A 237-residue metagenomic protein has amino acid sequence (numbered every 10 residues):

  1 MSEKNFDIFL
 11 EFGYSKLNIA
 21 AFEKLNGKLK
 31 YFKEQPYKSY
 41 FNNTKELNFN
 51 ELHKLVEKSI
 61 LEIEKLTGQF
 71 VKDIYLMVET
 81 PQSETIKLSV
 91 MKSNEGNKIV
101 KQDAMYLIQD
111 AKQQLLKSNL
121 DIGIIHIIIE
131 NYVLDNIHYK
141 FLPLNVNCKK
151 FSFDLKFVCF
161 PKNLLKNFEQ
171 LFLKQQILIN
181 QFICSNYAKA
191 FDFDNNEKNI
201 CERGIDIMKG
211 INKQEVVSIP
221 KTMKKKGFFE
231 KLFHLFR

Functional and structural regions predicted by a protein language model:
M1-K16, K24-K30, Q35-F70, V78-R237: Nucleotide/phosphate-binding catalytic cleft detector across ATP-hydrolyzing and phosphate-transferring enzymes
